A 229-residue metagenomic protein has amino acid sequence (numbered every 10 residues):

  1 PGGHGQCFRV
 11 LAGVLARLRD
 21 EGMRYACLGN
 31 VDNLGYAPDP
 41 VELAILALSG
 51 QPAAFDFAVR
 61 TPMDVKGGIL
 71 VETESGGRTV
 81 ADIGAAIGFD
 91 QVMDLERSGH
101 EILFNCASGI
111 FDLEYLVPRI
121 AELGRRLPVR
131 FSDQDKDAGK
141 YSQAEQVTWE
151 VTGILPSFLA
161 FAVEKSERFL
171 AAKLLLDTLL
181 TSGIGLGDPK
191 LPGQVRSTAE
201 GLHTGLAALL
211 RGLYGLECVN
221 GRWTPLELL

Functional and structural regions predicted by a protein language model:
P1-D20: Short phosphate-binding loop-to-helix
R17-C27, G35-D39, A44-L228: Catalytic core of tubulin tyrosine ligase-like
D32: Internal glycine-rich, Lys/Arg-flanked active-site/core loops of soluble domains
